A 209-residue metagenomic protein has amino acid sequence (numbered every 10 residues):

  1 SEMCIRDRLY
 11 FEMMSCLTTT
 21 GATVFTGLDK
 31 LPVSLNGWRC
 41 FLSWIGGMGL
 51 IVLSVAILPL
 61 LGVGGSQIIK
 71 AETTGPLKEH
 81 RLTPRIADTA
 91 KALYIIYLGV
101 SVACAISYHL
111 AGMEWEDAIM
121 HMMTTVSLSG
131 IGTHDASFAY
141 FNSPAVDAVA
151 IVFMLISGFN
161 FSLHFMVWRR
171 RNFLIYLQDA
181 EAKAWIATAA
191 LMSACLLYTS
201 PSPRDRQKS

Functional and structural regions predicted by a protein language model:
S1-E2, R6-R206: Membrane-proximal intracellular helices of multi-pass ion channels
